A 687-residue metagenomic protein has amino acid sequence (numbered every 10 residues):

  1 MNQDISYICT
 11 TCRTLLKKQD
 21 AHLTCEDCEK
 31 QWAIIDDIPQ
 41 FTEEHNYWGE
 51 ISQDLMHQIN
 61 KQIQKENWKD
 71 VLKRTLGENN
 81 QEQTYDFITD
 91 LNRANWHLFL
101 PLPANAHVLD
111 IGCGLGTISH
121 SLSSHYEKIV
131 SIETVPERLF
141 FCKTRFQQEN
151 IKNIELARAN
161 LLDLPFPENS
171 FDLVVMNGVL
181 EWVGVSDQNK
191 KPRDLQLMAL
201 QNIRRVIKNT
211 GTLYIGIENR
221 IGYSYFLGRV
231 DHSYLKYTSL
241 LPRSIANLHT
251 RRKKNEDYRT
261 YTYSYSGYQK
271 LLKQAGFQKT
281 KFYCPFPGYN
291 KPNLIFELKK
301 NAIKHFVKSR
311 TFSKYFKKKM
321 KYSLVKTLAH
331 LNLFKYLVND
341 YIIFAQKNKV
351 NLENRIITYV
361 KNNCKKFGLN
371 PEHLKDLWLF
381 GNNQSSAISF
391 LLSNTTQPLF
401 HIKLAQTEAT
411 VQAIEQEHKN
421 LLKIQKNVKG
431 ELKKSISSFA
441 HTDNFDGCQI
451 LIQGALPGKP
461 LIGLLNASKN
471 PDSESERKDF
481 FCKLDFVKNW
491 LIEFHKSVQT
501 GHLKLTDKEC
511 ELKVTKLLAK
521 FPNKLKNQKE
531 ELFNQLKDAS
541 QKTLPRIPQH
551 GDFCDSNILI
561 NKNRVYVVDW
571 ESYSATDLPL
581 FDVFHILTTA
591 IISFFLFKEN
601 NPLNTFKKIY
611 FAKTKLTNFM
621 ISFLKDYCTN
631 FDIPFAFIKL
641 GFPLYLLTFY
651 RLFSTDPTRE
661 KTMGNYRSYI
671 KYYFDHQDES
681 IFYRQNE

Functional and structural regions predicted by a protein language model:
T84-A106: Conserved alpha-helix/loop element of class I SAM-dependent methyltransferases that forms part of the SAM/SAH-binding
R193-N209: A short glycine-rich, Lys/Arg-flanked "PGG" loop and its adjoining helix->strand segment in the class I
I215-S239: Conserved class I S-adenosyl-L-methionine
Y359-E372, T500-H550: An alpha-helical support segment within catalytic cores of ATP-dependent transferases
F390-E415: ATP-binding glycine-rich loop module of kinase domains
K423-G430, I462-L503, A539: Conserved kinase catalytic-core helix
C482-N489, H585-T588, F606-E687: Helix-rich C-terminal or lid/interface subdomains of diverse kinases
R564-F611: Active-site Asp-x-Gly
